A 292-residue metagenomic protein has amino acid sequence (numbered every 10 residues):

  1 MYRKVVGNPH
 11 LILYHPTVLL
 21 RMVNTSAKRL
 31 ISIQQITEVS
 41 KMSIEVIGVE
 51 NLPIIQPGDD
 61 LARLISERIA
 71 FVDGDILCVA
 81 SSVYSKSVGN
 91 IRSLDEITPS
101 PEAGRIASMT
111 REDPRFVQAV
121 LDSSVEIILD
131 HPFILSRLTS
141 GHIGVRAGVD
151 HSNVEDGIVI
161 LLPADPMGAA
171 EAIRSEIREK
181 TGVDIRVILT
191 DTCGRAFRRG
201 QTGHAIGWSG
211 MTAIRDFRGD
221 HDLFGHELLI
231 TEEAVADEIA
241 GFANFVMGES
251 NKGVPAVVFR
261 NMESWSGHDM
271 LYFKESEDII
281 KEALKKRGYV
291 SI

Functional and structural regions predicted by a protein language model:
R3, P9-L19: Short hydrophobic targeting helices and cationic amphipathic motifs that mediate membrane/organellar targeting
V6-G7, I33: Short, low-complexity S/T/E/D/G/P-rich linear segments that nucleate or cap local secondary structure
T25-A27: Short hydrophobic alpha-helical segments enriched in small aliphatic residues
R29, Q35: Cationic, low-complexity basic patches in intrinsically disordered or flexible, solvent-exposed regions
I36-I292: N-terminal and secondary-structure boundary signal
